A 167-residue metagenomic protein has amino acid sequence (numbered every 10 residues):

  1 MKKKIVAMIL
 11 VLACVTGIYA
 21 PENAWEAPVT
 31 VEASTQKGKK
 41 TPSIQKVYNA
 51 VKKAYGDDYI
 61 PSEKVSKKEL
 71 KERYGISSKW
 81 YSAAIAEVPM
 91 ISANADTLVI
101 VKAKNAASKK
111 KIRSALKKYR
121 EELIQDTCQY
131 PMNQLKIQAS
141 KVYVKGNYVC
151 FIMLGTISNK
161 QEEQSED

Functional and structural regions predicted by a protein language model:
K3-K4, A13: One-face residue pattern on beta-strands with alternating periodicity enriched for small/polar residues
K4-A7, A24-T97, A103-D167: Soluble, non-membrane globular domain cores that form compact, hydrophobic packing and curved binding surfaces
L10-Y19: Hydrophobic core
